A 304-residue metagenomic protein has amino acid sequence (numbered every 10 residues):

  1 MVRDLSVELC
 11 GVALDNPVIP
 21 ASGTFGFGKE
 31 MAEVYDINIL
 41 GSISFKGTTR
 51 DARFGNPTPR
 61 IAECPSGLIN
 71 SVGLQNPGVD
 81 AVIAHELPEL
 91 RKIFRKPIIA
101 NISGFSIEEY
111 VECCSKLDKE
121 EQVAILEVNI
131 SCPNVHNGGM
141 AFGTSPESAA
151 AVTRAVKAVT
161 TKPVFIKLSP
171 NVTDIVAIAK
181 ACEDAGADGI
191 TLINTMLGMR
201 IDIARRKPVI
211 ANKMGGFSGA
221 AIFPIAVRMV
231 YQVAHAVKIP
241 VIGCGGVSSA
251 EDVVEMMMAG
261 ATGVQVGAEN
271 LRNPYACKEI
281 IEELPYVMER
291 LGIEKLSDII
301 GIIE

Functional and structural regions predicted by a protein language model:
M1, F217-K238, I242, S248-E304: Alpha/beta catalytic cores of nucleotide-metabolism and tRNA/nucleoside-modifying enzymes
M1-I98, S103-F105, I280: N-terminal capping/small domains of soluble enzymes
A13-I19, F94-A100, V159-S169, H235-C244: Short beta-strand/loop segments at the ligand-binding rim of alpha/beta enzyme cores
P20, I43, V82, A100 (+6 more regions): Conserved, mostly hydrophobic/aromatic
F25, N101-G104, L168-D174, F223 (+1 more regions): Glycine-rich beta-to-alpha transition loops that act as phosphate-gripper elements at the mouths of alpha/beta enzyme
K29-Y35, Y110-E120, V172-A185, Q232-V237 (+1 more regions): Catalytic cores of alpha/beta
L68, C132-E147, I178-H235, I239 (+1 more regions): Glycine/Thr-rich beta-alpha phosphate-binding loop at enzyme active sites
R91-F94, I102-K162, L168, V176-D188 (+2 more regions): Conserved alpha/beta-domain cores
